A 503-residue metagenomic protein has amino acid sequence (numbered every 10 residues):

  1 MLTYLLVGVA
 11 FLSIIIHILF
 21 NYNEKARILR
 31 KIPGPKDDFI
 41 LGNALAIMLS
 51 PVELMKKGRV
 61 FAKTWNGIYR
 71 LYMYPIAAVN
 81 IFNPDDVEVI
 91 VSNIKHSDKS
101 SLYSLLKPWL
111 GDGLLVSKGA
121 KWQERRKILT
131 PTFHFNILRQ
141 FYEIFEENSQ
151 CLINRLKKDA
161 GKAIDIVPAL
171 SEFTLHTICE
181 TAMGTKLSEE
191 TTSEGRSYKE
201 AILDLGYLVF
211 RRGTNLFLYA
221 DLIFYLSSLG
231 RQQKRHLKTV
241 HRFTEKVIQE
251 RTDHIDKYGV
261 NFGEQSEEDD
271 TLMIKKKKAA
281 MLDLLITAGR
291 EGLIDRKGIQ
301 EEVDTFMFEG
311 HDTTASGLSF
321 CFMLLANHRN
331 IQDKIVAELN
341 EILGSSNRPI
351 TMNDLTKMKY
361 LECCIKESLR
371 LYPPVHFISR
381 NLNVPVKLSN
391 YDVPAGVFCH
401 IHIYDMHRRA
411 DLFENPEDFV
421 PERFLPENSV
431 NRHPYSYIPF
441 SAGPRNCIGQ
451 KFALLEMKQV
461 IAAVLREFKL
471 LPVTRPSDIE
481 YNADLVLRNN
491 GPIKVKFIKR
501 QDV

Functional and structural regions predicted by a protein language model:
M1-S13, Y72-V79, N136-E147, K157-E180 (+8 more regions): Cytochrome P450
L2-E124, R139, E143-R155, R231-Q232 (+2 more regions): N-terminal membrane-proximal hinge/A-helix region immediately C-terminal to the signal-anchor transmembrane segment
L45-N66, R242-K246, I350-Y391, Q501-D502: Conserved cytochrome P450 K-helix E-x-x-R motif and the immediately C-terminal K′/meander segment
A46, H134-N136, G161, H236-L318 (+4 more regions): Conserved cytochrome P450 catalytic core segment spanning the I/J/K helices
P131, E309, S389, P426-M457 (+1 more regions): Cytochrome P450 heme-thiolate "Cys pocket" and heme-binding signature region
T174, I178, A182, H236-T244 (+7 more regions): Central I-helix of cytochrome P450 enzymes
R329-I331, Q450-L487, P492: Cytochrome P450 heme-binding "Cys pocket" and the immediately downstream C-terminal segment
I401-S429: Conserved cytochrome P450 K-helix/beta-meander segment immediately N-terminal to the heme-binding cysteine loop
